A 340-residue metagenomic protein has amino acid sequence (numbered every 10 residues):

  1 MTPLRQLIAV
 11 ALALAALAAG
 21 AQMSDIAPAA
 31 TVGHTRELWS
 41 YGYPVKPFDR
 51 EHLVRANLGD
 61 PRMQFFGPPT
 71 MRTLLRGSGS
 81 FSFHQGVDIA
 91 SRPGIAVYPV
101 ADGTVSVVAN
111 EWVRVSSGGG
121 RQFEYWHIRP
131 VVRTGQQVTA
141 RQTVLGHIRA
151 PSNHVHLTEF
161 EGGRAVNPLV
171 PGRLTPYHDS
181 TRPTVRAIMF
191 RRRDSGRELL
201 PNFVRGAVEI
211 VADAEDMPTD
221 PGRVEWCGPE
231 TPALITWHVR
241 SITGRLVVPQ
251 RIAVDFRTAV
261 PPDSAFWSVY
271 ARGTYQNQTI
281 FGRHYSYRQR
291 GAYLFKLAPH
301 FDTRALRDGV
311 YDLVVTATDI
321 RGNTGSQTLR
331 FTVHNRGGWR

Functional and structural regions predicted by a protein language model:
M1-I8: Bacterial N-terminal signal peptides that target proteins for export
L12-G20: Hydrophobic h-region of N-terminal signal peptides that target proteins for export in Gram-negative bacteria
Q22-W112, R133, A140, R149-V155 (+2 more regions): Surface-exposed, glycine-biased beta-strand/turn segments
E51, A96, Q122, S326-R330: Well-ordered beta-strand positions in beta-sheet-rich domains
E111-H127: Short beta-strand-turn/beta-hairpin segments enriched in glycine/proline and small hydrophobics that form edge-strand
V138-T139, L145: Short hydrophobic beta-strand segments in globular cytosolic domains
H178, R191-W339: Long, low-complexity serine/threonine/glycine- and acidic-rich segments characteristic of extracellular
